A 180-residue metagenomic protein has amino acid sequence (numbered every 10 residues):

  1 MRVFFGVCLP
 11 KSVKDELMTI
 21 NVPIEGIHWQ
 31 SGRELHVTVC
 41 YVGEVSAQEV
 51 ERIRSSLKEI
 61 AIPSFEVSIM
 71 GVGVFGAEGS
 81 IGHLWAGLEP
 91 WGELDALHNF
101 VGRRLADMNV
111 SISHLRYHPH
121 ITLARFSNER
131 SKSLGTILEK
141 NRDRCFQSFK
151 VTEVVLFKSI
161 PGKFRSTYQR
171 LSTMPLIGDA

Functional and structural regions predicted by a protein language model:
M1-A180: Histidine-dependent nucleotide/RNA phosphoesterase domain, centered on the 2H-phosphoesterase fold with its duplicated
